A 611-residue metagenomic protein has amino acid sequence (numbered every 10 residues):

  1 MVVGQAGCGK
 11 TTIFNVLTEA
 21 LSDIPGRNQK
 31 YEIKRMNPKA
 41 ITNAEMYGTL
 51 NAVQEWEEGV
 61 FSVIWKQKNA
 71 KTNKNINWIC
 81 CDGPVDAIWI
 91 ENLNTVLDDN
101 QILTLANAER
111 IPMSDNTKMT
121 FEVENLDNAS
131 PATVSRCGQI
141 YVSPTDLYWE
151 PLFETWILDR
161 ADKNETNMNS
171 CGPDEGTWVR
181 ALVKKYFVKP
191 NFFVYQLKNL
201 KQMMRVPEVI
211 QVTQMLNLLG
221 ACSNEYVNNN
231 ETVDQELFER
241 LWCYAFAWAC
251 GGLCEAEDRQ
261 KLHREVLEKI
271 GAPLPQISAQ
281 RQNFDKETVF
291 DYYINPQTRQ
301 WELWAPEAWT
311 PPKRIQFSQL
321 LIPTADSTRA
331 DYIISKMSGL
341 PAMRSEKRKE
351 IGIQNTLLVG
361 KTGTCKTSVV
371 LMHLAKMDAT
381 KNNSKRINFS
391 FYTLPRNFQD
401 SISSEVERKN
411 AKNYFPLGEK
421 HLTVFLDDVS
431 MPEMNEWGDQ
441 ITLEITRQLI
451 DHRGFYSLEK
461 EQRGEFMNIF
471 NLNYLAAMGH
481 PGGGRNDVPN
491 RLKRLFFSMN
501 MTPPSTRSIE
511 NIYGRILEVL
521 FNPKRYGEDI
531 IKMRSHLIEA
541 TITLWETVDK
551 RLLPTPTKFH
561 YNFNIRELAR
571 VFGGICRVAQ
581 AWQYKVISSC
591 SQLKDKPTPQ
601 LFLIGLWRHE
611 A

Functional and structural regions predicted by a protein language model:
M1, F317-R348: Pre-Walker A adenine-sensing motif
M1, G138, E154-F317, F470-L475 (+2 more regions): Alpha-helical lid/collar subdomain of P-loop NTPases
M1, N75-N77, T117, P341-R344 (+3 more regions): Pre-Walker A (Motif I) flank of P-loop NTPase domains
V2-M36, S345-R386: Walker A/P-loop
Y31, D98-D99, A129-T155, A379-S384 (+2 more regions): A short helix-turn-beta junction within AAA+ P-loop NTPase domains corresponding to the substrate/partner-engaging
I33-I41, T49, D82-G83, P144 (+2 more regions): A short hydrophobic beta-strand->loop->alpha-helix junction that borders the nucleotide-binding pocket of P-loop NTPases
Y47-W56, K163, L320-I322, K385-R396 (+2 more regions): Flexible beta-alpha connector loops of hexameric P-loop NTPases
N51, F61-F121, P144-T145, Q399-N410 (+2 more regions): Conserved catalytic/switch belt of AAA+ P-loop NTPases
